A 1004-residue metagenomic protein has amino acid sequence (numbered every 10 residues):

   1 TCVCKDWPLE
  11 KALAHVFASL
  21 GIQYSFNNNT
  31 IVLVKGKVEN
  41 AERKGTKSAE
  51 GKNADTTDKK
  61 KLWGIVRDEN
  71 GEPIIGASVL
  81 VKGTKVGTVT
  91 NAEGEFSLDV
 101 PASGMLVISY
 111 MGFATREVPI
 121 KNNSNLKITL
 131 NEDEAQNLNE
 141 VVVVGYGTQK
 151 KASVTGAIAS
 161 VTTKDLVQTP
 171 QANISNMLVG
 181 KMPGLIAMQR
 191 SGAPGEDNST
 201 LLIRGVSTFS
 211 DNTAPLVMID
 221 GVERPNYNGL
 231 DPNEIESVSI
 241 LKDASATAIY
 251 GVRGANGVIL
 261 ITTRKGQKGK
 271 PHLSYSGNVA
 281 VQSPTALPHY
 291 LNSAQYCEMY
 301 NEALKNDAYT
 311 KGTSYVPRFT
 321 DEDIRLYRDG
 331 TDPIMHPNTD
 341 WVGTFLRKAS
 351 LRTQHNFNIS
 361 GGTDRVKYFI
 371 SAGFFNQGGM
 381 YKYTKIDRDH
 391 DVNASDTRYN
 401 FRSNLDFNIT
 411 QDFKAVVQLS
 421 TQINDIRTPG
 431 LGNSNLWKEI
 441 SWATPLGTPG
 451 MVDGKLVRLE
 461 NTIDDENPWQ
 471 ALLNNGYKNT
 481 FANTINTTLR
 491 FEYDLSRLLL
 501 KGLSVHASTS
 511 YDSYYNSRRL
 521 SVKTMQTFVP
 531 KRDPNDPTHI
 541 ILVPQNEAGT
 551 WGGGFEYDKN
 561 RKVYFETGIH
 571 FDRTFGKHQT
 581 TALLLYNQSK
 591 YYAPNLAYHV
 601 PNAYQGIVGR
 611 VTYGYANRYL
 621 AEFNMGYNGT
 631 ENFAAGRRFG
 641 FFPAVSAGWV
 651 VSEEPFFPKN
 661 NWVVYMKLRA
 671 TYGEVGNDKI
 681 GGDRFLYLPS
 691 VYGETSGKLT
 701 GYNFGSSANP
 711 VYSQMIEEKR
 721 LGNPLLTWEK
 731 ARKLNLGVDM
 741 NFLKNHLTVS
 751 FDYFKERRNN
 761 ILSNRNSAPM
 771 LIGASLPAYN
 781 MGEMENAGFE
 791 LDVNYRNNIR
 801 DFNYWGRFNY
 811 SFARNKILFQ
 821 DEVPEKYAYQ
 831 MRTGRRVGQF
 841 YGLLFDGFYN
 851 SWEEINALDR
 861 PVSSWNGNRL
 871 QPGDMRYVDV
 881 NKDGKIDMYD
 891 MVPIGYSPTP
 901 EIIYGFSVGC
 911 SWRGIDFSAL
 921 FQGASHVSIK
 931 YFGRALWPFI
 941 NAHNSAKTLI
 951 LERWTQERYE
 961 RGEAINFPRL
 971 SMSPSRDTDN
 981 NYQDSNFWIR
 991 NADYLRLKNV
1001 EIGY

Functional and structural regions predicted by a protein language model:
T1-F401, A415: Short, small/polar-rich motifs associated with maturation and membrane association, primarily at protein termini
L62, V86-T88, V505, L668 (+4 more regions): Structural detector for hydrophobic anchor residues on beta-strands
L166, A214, N404-F413, Q418-I423 (+7 more regions): Extracellular/periplasmic, surface-exposed regions of secreted and cell-surface proteins
E223-K268, T285-N292, H336-N356, Q377-V416 (+12 more regions): Outer-membrane beta-barrel proteins
L241, L260-T262, N358, G568 (+6 more regions): Residues within well-ordered beta-strands of beta-sheet-rich folds
S274-T331, L431-G432, R684-P689, G693-K698 (+3 more regions): Conserved small-residue
T310-S314, T444-G454, D464-E466, Q470 (+2 more regions): Extracytoplasmic gating/loop element in the C-terminal half of outer-membrane beta-barrel translocons and assembly
D340-T421, G476, T480-N483, T487-Y514 (+6 more regions): Subset of outer-membrane beta-barrel
